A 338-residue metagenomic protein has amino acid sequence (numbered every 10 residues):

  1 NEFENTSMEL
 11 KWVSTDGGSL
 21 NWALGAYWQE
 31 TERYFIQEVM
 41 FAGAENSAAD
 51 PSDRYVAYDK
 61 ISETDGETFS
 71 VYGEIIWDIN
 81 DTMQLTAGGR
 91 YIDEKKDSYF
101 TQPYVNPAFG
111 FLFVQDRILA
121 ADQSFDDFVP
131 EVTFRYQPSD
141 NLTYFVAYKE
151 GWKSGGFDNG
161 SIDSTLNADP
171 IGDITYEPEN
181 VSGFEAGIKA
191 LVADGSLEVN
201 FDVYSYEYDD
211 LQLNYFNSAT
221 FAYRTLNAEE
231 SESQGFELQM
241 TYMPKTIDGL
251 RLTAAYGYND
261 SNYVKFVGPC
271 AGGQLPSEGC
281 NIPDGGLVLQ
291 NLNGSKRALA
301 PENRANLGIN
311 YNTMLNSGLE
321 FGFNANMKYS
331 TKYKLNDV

Functional and structural regions predicted by a protein language model:
N1, F35-I61, D97-Q123, G156-T175 (+3 more regions): Solvent-exposed loop segments that connect transmembrane elements
N1-F3, Q29-F35, F41, I92-F100 (+10 more regions): Structural signature of outer-membrane beta-barrel domains
N1-Y72, W77, Q102, F111-D116 (+1 more regions): Replace "related TpsB outer-membrane translocases also match" with "some related outer-membrane beta-barrels such as
F3-N5, S62-T68, A121-D127, E177-V181 (+4 more regions): Transmembrane beta-barrel outer-membrane domains
M8-L10, I61, V71-G73, P130-V132 (+7 more regions): Membrane-embedded beta-strands of outer-membrane beta-barrel proteins, especially the hydrophobic/small aromatic
W12-T15, Y27-Q29, T64-Y206: Structural signature of Gram-negative outer-membrane beta-barrels, strongest in the C-terminal barrel of TonB-dependent
G17-S19, S139, D194, F221 (+2 more regions): A cross-taxa feature marking solvent-exposed loop/turn segments within ectodomains of secreted and single-pass membrane
D81-L85, S196, N200-E207, L226-D337: Gram-negative outer-membrane beta-barrel transporters
